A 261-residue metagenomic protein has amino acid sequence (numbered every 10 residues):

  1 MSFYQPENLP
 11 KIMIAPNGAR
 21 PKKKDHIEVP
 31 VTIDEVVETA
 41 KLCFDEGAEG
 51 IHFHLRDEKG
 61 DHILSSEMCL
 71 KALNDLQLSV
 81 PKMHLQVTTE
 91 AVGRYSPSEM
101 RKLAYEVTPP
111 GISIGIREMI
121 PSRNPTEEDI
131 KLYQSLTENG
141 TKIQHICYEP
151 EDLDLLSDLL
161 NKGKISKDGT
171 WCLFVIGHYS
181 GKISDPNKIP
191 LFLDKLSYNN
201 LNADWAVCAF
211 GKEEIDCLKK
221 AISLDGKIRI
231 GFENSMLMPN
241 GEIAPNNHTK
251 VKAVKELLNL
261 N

Functional and structural regions predicted by a protein language model:
S2-E28: N-terminal small/glycine-rich loop or linker at the start of catalytic domains across soluble metabolic enzymes
I14, D61-T89, Y133-G140, P190-N200 (+1 more regions): Alpha-helix-loop-beta-strand connector modules within alpha/beta enzyme cores
I14, I33, V37, G50-H62 (+1 more regions): Histidine-centered catalytic micro-motifs
T32-L42, Y95-A104, E127, L155 (+1 more regions): Short, acidic/polar
I33, H62-P125: Active-site beta->alpha loop and helix N-cap motifs at the rims of alpha/beta catalytic domains
D45-A48, P109, D225-G226: A structural motif
E49-A72, I176, M236-P239: Glycine-rich, proline-tolerant flexible connector loops at the mouths of alpha/beta enzymes
G111-G231, I243-T249: Catalytic alpha/beta core domains of metabolic enzymes, predominantly
